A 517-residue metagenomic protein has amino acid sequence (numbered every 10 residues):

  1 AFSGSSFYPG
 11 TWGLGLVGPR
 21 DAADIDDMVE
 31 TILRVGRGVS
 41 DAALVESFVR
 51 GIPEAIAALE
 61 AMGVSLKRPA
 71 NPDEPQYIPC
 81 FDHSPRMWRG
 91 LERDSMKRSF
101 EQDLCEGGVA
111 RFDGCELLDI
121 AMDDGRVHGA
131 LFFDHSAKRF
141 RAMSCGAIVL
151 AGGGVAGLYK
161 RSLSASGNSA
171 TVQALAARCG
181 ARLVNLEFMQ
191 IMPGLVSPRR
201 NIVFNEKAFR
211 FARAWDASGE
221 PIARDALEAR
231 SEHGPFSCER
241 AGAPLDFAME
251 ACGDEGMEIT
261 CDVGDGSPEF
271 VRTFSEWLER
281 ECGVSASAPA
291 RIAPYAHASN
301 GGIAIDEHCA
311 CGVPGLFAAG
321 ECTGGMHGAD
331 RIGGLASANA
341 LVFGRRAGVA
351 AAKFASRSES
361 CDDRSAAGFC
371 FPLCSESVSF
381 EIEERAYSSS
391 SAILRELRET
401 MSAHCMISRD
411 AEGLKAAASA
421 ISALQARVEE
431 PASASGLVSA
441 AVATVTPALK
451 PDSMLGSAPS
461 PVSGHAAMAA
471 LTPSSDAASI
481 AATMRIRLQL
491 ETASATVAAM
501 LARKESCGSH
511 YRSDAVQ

Functional and structural regions predicted by a protein language model:
F2-L33, R37, P193-G194, F204-N205: Conserved N-terminal glycine-rich FAD pyrophosphate-binding loop of Rossmann-like flavoproteins
F2-S3, F7-P9, G13, A58 (+6 more regions): Glycine- and aromatic-enriched mobile tails/lids
G18-L66, R178-N185, M189: Conserved FAD-binding subdomain of flavin-dependent enzymes
A55, E60-R139, A151, M192-R199 (+2 more regions): Conserved redox-cofactor binding core of oxidoreductases
A137-A147, G312-V313: Core beta-strand elements of the Rossmann-like FAD/NAD(P) dinucleotide-binding domain in flavoenzyme oxidoreductases
A147-N201, G334-A350: Glycine-rich loop(s) and the adjacent beta-strand/alpha-helix scaffold that form part
L175, A181-A286, A350, F354-S356: An anion/pyrophosphate-binding glycine-rich loop and adjacent beta-alpha core in soluble alpha-beta enzymes
R272-L316: FAD/FMN-dependent oxidoreductases across multiple families
